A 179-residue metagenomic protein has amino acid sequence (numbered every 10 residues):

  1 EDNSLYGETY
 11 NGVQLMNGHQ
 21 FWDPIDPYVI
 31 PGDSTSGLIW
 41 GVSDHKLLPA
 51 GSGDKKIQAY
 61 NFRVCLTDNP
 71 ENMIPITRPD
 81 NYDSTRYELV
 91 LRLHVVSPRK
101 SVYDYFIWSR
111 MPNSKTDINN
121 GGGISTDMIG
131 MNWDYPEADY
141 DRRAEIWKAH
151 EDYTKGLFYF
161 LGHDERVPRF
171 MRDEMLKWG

Functional and structural regions predicted by a protein language model:
E1-G179: Flavin (FAD/FMN)-binding glycine-rich loop and adjacent Rossmann-like elements that form
